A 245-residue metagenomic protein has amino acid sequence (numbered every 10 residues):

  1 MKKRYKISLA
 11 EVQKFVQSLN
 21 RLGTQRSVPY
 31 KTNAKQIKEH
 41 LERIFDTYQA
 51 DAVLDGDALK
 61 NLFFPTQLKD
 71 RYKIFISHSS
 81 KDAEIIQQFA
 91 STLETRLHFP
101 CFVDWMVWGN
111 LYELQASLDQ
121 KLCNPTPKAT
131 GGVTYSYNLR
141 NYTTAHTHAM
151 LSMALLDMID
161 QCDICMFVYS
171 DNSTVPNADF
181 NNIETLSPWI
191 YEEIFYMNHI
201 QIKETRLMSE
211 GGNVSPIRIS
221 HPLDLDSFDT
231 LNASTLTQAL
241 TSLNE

Functional and structural regions predicted by a protein language model:
K2-C162: Conserved N-terminal substructure of TIR/SEFIR domains
E11-K35, I194-E245: C-terminal or late-domain output modules
A83-I85, G109-E113, T174-A178, S215-R218: Short catalytic/ligand-binding loop motif for oxyanion handling, primarily in non-cytosolic enzymes, centered on
H146-T147, S173-K203: Conserved TIR/SEFIR loop-to-helix hotspot centered on a Trp-containing motif with a nearby acidic residue
L155-I159, W189-F195, P222: Extended, compositionally biased low-complexity polar/Lys-Gly-rich tracts and adjacent boundary/linker regions are
Y169: Glycine-rich, N-terminal phosphate-binding loop of Rossmann-like dinucleotide-binding domains
